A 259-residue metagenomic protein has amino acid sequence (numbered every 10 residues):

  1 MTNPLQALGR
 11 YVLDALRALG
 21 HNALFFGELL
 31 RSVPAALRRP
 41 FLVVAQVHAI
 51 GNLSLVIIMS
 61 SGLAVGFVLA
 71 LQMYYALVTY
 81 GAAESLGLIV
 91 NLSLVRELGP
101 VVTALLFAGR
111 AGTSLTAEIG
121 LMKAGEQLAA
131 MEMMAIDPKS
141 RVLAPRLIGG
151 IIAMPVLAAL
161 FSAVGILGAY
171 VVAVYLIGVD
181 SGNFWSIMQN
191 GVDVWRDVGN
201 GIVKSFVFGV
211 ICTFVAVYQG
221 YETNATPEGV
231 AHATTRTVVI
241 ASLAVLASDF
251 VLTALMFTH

Functional and structural regions predicted by a protein language model:
M1-V43, Q219-N224: Short, membrane-interfacial amphipathic segments enriched in basic
A35-S60, V239-S242: Membrane-interface helix starts
A49, I57, S61, A83-L115 (+2 more regions): Loop-to-helix entry region at the N-terminal start of transmembrane alpha-helices in multi-pass membrane transporters
I57-M73, V251: Hydrophobic alpha-helical transmembrane segments of multi-pass membrane transport/permease proteins
Q72-V95, A163-F206, V210, F214-T234 (+1 more regions): Membrane-interfacial helix-loop-helix connectors in multipass membrane proteins
I119-A144, T226-V230: Short cytoplasmic-facing helical segments at TM-TM junctions of multi-pass membrane proteins
P138-A158, A233, T237: Start (N-cap) of specific transmembrane helices in multi-pass transporter permeases
V230, R236-T253: Final/C-terminal transmembrane alpha-helix of multipass membrane proteins
